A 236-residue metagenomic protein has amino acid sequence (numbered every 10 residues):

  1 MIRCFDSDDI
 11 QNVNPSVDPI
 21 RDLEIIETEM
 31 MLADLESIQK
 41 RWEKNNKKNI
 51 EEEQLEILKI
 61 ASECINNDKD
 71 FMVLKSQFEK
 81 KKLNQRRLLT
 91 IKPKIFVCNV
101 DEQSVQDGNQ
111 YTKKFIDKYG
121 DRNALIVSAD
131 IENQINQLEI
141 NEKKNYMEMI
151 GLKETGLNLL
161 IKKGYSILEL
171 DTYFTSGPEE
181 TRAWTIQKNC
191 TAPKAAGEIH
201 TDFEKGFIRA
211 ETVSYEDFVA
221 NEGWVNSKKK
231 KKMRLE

Functional and structural regions predicted by a protein language model:
M1-I2, Q39: P-loop NTPase catalytic core
I2-M30: Conserved P-loop NTPase nucleotide-binding/switch module
L32, E36-Q39: Hydrophobic alpha-helical hairpins/lids featuring a short glycine-rich hinge
Q39-K40, K44-E236: C-terminal-of-GTPase-core extension/linker across diverse P-loop GTPases
